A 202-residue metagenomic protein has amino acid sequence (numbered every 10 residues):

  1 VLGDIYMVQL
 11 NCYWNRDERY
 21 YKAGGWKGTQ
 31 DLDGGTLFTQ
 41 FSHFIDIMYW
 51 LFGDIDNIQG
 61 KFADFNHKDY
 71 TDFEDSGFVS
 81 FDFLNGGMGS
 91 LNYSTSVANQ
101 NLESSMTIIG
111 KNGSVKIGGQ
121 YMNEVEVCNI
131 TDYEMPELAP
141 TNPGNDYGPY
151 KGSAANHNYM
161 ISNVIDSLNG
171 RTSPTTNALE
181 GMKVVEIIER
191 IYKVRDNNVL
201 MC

Functional and structural regions predicted by a protein language model:
V1-Y70: Predominantly a Rossmann-like dinucleotide-binding segment in NAD(P)-dependent oxidoreductases
D4, Q40, D75, M160 (+1 more regions): An acidic site on a long C-lobe helix of protein kinase domains
N11-R16, D64, N112, Y121 (+2 more regions): Short, flexible active-site-adjacent loop segments at beta-strand->alpha-helix junctions, enriched in small/polar
T39, I45-E124, N158-R171, C202: Contiguous beta-strand/loop segments that form the cofactor/metal-binding neighborhood of enzyme cores
L84, S162-C202: C-terminal helix-rich "cap/oligomerization" subdomain common to oxidoreductases
M106, M122-P140: Short polybasic amphipathic segments
L138-G152: C-terminal "lid/loop" region of Rossmann-like NAD(P)-dependent oxidoreductases
G148-I161, T176: Active-site loop of classical SDR/Rossmann-like NAD(P)-dependent oxidoreductases, centered on the catalytic Tyr-X3-Lys
